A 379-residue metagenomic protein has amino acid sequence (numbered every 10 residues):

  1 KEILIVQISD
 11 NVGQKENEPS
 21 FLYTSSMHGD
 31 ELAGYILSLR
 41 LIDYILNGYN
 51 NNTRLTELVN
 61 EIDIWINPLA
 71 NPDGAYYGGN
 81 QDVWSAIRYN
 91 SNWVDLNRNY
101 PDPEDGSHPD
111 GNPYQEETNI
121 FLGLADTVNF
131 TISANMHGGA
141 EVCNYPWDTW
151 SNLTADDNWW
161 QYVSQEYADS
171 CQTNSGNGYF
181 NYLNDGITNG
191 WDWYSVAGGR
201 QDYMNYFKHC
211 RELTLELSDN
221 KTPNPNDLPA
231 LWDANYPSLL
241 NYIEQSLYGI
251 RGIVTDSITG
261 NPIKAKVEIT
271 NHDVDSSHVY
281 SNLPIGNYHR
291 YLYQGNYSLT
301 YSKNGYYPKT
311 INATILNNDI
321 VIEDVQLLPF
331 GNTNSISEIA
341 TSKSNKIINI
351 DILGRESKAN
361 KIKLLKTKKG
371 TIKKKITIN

Functional and structural regions predicted by a protein language model:
K15-Q165, D169, T173, N177 (+2 more regions): Active-site/substrate-binding loop(s) of hydrolase catalytic cores
P223, P229-G249, I320, Q326-P329: Beta-strand-rich domain onsets/edges
I250-S257, V325: A short, amphipathic beta-strand motif
I258, Q326-R355: Residue-level detector of functionally pivotal "anchor" positions at catalytic/ligand-binding pockets or at interdomain
N261-I263, I269-Y293: Short, acidic Ser/Thr/Gly-rich low-complexity loop/linker segments typical of extracellular and cell-surface proteins
Y288, Q294-G305: A short, solvent-exposed beta-strand micro-motif common in secreted/extracellular proteins
N304-F330: Structured interaction patches on ligand/partner-binding surfaces of diverse proteins
I362-N379: C-terminal tail/sorting-segment detector
